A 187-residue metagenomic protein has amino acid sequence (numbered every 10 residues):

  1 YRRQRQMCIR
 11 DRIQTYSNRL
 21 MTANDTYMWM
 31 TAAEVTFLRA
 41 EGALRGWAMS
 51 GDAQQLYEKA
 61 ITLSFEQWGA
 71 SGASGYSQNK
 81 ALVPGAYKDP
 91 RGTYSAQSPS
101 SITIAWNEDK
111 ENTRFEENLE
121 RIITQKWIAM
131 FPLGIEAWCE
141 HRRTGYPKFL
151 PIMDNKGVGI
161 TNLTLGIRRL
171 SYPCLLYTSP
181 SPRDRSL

Functional and structural regions predicted by a protein language model:
Y1-R5, I9, Y177-L187: Single conserved hydrophobic/aromatic residue that forms the stacking wall/gate of nucleotide- or nucleobase-binding
R2-Q6, R10-T31, L38-L44, Q55 (+2 more regions): Flexible, polar/acidic helix-loop-strand segments at domain edges
N24-A32, D52, K110-E117, L133: Extracytoplasmic/periplasmic, Sec-exported soluble proteins
T36, A53-L56, N118, A137: Stable alpha-helical elements in mature extracytoplasmic
L38-G46, K59-Q67, Q125-I128, T144: Structured segments of extracytoplasmic/periplasmic soluble domains in secreted or envelope-associated proteins
W47-A53: Structural helix-adjacent loops and short alpha-helical linkers that scaffold large soluble proteins
S74-G85: Glycine- and acidic-residue-rich phosphate-binding/metal-coordinating active-site segment common to enzymes that handle
V83-S179: C-terminal functional modules
